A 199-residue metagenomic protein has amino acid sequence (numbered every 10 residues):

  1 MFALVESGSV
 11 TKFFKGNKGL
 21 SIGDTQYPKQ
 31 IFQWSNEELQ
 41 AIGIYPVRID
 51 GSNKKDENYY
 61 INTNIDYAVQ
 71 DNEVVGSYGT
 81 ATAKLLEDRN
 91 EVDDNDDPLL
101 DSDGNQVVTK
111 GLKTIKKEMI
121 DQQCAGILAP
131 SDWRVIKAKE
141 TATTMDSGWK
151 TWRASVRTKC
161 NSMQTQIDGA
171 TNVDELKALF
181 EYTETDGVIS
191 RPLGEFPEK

Functional and structural regions predicted by a protein language model:
M1-K199: A preference for well-ordered globular domain cores that mediate specific macromolecular interactions or catalysis
